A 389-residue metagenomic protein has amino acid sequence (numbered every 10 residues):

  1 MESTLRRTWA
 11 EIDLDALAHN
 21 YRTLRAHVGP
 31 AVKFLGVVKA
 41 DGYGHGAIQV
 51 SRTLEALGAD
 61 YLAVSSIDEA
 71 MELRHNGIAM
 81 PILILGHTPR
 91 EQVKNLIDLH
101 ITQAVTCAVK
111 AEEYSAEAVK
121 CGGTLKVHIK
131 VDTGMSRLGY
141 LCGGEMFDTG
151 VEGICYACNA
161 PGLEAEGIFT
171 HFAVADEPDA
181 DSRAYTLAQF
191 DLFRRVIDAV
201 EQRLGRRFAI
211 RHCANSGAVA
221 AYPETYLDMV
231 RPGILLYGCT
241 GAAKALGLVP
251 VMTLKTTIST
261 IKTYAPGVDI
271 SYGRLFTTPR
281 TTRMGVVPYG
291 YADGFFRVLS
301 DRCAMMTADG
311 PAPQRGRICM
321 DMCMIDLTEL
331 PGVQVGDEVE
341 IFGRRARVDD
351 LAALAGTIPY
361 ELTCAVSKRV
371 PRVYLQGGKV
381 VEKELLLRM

Functional and structural regions predicted by a protein language model:
E2-A18, E69, T88, T106-Y114 (+2 more regions): Active-site anion/phosphate-binding pocket segments in diverse small-molecule metabolic enzymes
E2-E11, A16-H19, G29-I210: Active-site-proximal beta-alpha core segment in soluble small-molecule metabolic enzymes
